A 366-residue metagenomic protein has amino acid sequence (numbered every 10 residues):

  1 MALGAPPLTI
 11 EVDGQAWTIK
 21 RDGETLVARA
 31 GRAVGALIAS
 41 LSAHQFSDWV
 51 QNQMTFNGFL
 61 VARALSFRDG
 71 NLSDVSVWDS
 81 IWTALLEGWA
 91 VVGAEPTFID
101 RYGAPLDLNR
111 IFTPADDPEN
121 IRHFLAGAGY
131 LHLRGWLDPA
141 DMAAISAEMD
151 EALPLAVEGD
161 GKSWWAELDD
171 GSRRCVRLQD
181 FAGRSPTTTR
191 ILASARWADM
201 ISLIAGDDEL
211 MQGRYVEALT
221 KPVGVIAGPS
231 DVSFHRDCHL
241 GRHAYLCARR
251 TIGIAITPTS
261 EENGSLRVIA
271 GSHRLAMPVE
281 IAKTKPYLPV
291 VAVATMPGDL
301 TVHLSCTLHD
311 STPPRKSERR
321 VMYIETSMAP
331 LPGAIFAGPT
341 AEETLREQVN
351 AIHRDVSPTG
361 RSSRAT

Functional and structural regions predicted by a protein language model:
M1-D116: Feature captures hydrophobic
K20-R21, A244-L246, P314-S317: Short glycine/proline-enriched turns and hinge-like loops at secondary-structure junctions
E24-R29, S146-D150, V268-A270: Short Gly/aromatic-enriched secondary-structure transition segments
S66-F67, H132, V302: Hydrophobic beta-strand signal
Y102-G127, R134-V232, H353-D355: Non-heme Fe(II)-dependent double-stranded beta-helix
P139, L240, L308-H309: Glycine-rich nucleotide phosphate-binding loop and flanking beta-alpha elements of Rossmann-like dinucleotide-binding
D199-S202, G228-A294, P332-T340: Catalytic core of non-heme Fe(II) oxygenases with the double-stranded beta-helix
H273-T366: Conserved double-stranded beta-helix
